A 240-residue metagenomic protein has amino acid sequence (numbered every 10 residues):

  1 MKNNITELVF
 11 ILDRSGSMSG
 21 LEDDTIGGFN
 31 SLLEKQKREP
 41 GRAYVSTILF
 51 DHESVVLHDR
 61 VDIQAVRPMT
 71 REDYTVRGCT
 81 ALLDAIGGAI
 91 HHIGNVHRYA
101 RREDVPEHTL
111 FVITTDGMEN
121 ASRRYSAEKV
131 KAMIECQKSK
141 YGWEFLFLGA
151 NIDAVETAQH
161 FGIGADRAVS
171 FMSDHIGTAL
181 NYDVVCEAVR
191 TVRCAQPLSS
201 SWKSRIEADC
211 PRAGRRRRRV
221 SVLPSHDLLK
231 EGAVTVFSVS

Functional and structural regions predicted by a protein language model:
M1-G232, F237-S240: Acidic, low-complexity intrinsically disordered regions
